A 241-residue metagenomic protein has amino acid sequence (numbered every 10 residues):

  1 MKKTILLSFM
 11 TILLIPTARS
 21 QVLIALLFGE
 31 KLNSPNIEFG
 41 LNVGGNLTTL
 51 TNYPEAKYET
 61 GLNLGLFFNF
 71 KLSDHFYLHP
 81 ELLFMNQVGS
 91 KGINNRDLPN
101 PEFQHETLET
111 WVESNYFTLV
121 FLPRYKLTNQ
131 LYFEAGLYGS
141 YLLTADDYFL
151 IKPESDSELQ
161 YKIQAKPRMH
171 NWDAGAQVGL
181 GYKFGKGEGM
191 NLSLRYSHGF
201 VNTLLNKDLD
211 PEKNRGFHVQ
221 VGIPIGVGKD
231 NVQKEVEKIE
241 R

Functional and structural regions predicted by a protein language model:
M1-N33, G226-R241: Cleavable N-terminal export/targeting peptides
S20-K71, G226, R241: Short glycine/proline- and aromatic-enriched beta-strand/turn motifs that initiate or cap beta-hairpins
S34, S73, K126-T128, G185-G187 (+1 more regions): Outer-membrane beta-barrel channels and translocator barrels
L41-G45, L64-F70, L82-F84, L119-L127 (+4 more regions): Residues on the lipid-exposed face of transmembrane beta-strands in outer-membrane beta-barrel proteins
N46-L50, M85-G89, S140-T144, S197-V201 (+1 more regions): Structural signature of outer-membrane beta-barrel domains
L50-K57, Q87-S114, L142-D173, L204-L205 (+1 more regions): Extracellular/periplasm-exposed beta-strand and loop segments of Gram-negative cell-envelope proteins, dominated by
Y182-M190, K213-R241: Outer-membrane beta-barrel "beta-signal"
G189-G199: A hydrophobic membrane-anchoring alpha-helix module
